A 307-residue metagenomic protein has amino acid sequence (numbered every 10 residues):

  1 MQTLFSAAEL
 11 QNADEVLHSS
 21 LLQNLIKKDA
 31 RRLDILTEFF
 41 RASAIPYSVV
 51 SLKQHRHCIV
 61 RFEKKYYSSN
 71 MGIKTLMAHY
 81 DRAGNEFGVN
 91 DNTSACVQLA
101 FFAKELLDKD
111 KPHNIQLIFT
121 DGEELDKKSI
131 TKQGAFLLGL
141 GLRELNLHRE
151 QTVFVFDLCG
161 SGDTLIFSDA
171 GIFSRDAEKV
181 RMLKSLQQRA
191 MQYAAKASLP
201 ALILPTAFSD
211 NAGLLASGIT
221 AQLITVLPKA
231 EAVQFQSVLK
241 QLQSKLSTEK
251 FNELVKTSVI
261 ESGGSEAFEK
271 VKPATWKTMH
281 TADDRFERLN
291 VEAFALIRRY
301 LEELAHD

Functional and structural regions predicted by a protein language model:
M1-I26, G264-K272, R285, E292: N-terminal hydrophobic or amphipathic helices/low-complexity stretches enriched in small/hydrophobic/Pro/Gly
E9-Y67: A non-catalytic alpha/beta surface segment that caps or lines the substrate-entry region of metallo-dependent hydrolase
R31, I35, F39-A42, F101 (+5 more regions): Extracytoplasmic/secreted proteins, especially bacterial periplasmic and envelope-associated proteins
A44-Q54, L204, G218-K229: Short, well-structured beta-strand/strand-turn elements
G72-G84: Glycine/charged-rich beta-loop-alpha catalytic/anionic-binding loops adjacent to active sites
A83-R181, Q188-A197, A201-I203, A207 (+1 more regions): Acidic/histidine-rich catalytic neighborhood of metal-dependent amide-processing enzymes
D157-G160, L227-E231: Glycine-rich beta-alpha junction loops
V233-D307: His/Asp/Glu-rich mid-to-C-terminal helical/loop segments that flank catalytic regions of hydrolases
